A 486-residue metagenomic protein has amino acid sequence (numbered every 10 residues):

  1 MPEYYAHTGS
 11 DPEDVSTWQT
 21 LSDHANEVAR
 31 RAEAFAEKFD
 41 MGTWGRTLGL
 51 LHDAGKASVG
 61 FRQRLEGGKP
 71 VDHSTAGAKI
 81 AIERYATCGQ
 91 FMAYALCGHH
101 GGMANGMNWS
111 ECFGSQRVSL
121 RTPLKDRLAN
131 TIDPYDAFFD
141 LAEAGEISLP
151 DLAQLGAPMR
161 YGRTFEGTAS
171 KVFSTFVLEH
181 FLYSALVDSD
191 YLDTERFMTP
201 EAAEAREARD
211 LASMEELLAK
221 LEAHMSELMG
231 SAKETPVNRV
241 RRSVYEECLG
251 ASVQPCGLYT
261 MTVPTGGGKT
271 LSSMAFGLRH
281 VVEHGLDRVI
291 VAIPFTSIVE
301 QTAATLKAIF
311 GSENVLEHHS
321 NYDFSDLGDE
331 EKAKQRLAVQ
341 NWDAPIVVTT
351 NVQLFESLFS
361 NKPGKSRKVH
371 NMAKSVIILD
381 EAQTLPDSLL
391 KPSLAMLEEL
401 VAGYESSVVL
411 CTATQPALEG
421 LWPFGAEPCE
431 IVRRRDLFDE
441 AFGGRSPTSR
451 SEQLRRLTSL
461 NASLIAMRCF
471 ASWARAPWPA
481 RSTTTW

Functional and structural regions predicted by a protein language model:
M1-T17, L21-H224: Accessory nucleic-acid engagement/destabilization modules that flank
H24, M225-T262: Conserved pre-motif I regulatory segment
P255-G277: Walker A/P-loop
L286-I309, Y322, A417: Conserved Walker A/P-loop ATP-binding site and its immediately adjacent core in helicase/helicase-like ATPase domains
R288-V299, R455-T485: Conserved strand-helix element at the start of the C-terminal RecA-like helicase core
G311-F359: Inter-Walker segment of RecA-like/P-loop motor cores
V347, N351-F355, P363-G403, V408: SF2 helicase catalytic motif II
A413-L454: Interdomain hinge/linker at the junction between the two RecA-like core domains of SF2 helicases
